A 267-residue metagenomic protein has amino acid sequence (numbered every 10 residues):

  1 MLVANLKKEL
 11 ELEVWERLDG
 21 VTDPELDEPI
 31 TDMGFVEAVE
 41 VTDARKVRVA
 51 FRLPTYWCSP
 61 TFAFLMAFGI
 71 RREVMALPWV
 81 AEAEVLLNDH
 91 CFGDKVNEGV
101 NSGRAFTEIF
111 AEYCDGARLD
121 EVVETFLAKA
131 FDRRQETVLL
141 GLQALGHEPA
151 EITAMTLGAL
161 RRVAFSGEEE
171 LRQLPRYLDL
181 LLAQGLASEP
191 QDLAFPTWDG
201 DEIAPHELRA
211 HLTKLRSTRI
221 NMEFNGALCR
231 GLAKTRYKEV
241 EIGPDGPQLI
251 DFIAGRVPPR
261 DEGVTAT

Functional and structural regions predicted by a protein language model:
M1-Y56, T61-T267: Domain-level signature for proteins that mediate thiol-based redox and metal-cofactor handling
